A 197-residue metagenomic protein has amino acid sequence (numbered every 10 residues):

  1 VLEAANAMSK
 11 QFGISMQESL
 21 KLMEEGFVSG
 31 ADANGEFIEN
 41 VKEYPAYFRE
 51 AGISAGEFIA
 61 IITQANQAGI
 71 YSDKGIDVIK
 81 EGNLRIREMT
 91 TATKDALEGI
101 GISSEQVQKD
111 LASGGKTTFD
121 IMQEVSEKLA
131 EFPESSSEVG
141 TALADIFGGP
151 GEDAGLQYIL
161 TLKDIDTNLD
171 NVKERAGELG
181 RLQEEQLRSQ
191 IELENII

Functional and structural regions predicted by a protein language model:
N6-S9, G13-I197: Amphipathic/coiled-coil alpha-helical interface segments used for membrane interaction or oligomeric assembly
